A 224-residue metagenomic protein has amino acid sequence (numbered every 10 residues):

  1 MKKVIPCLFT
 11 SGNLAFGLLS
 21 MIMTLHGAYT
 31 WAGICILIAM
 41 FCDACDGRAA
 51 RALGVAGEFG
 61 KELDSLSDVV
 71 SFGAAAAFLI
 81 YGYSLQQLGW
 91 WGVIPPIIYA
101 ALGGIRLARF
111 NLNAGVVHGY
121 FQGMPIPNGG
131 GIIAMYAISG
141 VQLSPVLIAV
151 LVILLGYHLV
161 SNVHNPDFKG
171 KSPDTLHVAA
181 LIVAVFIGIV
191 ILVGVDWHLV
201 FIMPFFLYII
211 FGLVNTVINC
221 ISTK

Functional and structural regions predicted by a protein language model:
M1-A44, A49, H177, H198-K224: Topogenic membrane-insertion module of multi-pass membrane proteins
M1-L8, F59-S67, G115-Q122, P166-L176: Short, amphipathic, aromatic/basic-enriched membrane-interface segments that mark the entry/exit of transmembrane
M1-T10, A52-A108: Multi-pass membrane catalytic core of lipid/isoprenoid biosynthesis enzymes
L18-M21, I38, A76, A101-G104 (+3 more regions): Alpha-helical transmembrane segments of polytopic integral membrane proteins, especially the permease/helical cores
L19-C35, G73-I97, A134-I148, I191-L199: Helix-coil boundary and interhelical linker segments in multi-pass alpha-helical membrane proteins
F41-R51, V93-F110, I148-H164: Hydrophobic, membrane-facing alpha-helical anchors
C45-G60, F110-A114, H118-Q122: Cytosolic, membrane-interface loops and tails of multi-pass inner-membrane proteins
H118, Q122-K224: C-terminal membrane-associated helical module and adjoining short loops/tails
